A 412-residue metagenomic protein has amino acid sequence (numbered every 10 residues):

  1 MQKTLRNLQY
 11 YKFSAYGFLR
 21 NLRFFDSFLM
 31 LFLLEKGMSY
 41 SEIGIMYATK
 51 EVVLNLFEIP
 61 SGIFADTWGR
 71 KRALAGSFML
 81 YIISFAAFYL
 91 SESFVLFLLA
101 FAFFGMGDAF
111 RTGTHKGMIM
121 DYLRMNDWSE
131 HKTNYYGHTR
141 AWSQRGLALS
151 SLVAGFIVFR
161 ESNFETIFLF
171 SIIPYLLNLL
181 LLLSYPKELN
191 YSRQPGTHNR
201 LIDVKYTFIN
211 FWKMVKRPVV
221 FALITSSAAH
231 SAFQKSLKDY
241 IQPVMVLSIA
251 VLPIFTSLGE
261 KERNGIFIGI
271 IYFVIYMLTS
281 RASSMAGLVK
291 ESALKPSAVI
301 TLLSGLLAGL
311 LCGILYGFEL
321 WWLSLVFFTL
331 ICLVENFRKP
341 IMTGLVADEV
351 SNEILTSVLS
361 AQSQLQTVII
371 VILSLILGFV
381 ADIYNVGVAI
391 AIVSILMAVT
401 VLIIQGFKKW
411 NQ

Functional and structural regions predicted by a protein language model:
M1-N7, K187-T225: Juxtamembrane intracellular "pre-TM" segments in multi-pass secondary transporters
K12-L31, M46-R72, S77-L80, L96 (+7 more regions): Substrate-agnostic recognition of the 12-TM MFS/MFS-like secondary transporter fold
S27-E42, D239-N264: Short amphipathic helix-loop junctions that connect adjacent transmembrane helices in Major Facilitator Superfamily/SLC
S39-Y47, K132, Y136, F164 (+2 more regions): Juxtamembrane helix-start elements in MFS-like secondary transporters
M79-S93, F97, G287, L306-E319: C-terminal ends and interior cores of transmembrane alpha-helices in multi-pass membrane transporters/permeases
V158-I173, I254-F267, I376-A398: A membrane-interface helix-boundary motif in multi-pass transporters
F164, S171-H198, G406-Q412: Helix-loop junctions on the cytosolic side of multi-pass membrane transporters, especially the intracellular loop
K295-R338: C-terminal transmembrane helical hairpin of 12-TM major facilitator-type secondary transporters
